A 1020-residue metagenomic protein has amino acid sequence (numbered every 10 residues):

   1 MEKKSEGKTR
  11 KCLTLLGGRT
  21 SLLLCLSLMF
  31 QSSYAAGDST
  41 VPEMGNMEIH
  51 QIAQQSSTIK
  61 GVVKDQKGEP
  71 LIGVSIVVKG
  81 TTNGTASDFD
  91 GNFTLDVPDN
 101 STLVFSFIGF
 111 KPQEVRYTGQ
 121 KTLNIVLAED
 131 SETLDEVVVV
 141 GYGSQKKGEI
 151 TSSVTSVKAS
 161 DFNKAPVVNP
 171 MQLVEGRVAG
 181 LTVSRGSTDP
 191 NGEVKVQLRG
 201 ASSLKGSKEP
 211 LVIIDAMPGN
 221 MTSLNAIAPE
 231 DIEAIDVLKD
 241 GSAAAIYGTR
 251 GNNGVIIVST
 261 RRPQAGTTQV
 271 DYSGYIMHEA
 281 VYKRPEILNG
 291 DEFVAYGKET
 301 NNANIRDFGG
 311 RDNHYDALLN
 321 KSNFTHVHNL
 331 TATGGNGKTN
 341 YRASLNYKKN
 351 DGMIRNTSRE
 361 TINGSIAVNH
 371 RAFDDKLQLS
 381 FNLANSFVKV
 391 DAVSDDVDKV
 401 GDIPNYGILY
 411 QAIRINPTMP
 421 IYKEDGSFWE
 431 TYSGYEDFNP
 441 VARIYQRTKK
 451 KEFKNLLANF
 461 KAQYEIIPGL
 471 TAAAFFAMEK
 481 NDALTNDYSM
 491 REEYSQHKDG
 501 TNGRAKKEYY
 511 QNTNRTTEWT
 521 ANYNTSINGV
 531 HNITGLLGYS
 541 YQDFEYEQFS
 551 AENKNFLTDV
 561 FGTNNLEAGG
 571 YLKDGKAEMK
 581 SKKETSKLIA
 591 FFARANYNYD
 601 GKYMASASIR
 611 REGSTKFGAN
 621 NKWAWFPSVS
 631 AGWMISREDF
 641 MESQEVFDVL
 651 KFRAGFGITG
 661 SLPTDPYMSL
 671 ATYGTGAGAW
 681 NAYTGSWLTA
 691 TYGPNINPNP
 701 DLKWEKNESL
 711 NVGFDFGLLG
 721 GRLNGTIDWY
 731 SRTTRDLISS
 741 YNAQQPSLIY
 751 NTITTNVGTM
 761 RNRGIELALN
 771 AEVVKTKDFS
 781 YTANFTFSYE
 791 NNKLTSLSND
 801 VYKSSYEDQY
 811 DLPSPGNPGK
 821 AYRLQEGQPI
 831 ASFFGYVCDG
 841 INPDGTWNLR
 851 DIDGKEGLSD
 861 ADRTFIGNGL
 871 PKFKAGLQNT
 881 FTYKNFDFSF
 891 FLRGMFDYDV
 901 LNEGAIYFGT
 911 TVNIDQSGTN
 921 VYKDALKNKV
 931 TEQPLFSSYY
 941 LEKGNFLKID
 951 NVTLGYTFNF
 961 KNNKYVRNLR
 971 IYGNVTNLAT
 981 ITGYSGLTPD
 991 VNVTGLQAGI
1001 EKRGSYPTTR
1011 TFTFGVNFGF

Functional and structural regions predicted by a protein language model:
M1-I366, R371-S386, S394, V400 (+9 more regions): Short, small/polar-rich motifs associated with maturation and membrane association, primarily at protein termini
T133, G148, S187, Q264-D312 (+11 more regions): Surface-exposed loop/interface segments of Gram-negative outer-membrane beta-barrel transport/assembly proteins
T260, N289, L330-G334, G364-H370 (+12 more regions): Residues on the lipid-exposed face of transmembrane beta-strands in outer-membrane beta-barrel proteins
G274, L345-D351, A605-S614, F656 (+1 more regions): Transmembrane beta-strand segments that form the barrel wall of outer-membrane beta-barrel proteins
A619-A624: Short glycine/threonine-rich loop-to-helix capping motif typified by GTGT followed within a few residues by an Asp-Pro
K872-D897, Y940-N959: C-terminal substrate/ligand-recognition segments
V952-I981: C-terminal structured "cap/appendage" subdomains that terminate the fold
